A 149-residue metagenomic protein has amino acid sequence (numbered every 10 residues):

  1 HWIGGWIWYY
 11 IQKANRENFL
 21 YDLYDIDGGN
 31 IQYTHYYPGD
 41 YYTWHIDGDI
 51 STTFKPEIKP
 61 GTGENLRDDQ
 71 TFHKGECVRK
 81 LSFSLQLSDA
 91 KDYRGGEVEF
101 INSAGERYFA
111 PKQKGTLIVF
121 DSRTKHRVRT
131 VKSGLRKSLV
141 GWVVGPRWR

Functional and structural regions predicted by a protein language model:
H1-L117, R123-R149: Fe(II)/2-oxoglutarate oxygenase catalytic core
